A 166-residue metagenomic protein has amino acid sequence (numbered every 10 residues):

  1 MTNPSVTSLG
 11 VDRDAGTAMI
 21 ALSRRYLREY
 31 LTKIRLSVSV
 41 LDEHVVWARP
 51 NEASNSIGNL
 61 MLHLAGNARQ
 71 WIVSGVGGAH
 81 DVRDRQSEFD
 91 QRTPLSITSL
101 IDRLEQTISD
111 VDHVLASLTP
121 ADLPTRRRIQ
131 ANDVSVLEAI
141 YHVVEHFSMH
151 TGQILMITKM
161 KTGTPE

Functional and structural regions predicted by a protein language model:
T2-D14, I20, R24-R28, T32-V38 (+2 more regions): Short, contiguous alpha-helical
Q91-T125, E138-F147: Acidic/histidine-rich alpha-helical segments that form the ligand environment of transition-metal centers
